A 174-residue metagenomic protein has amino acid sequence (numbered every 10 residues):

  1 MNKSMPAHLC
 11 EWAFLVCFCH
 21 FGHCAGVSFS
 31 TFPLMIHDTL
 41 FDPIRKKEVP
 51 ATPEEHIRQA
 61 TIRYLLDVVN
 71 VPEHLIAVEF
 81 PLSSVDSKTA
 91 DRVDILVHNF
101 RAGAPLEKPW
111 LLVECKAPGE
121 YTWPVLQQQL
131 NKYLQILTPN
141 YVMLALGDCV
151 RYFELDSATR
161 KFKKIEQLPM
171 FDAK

Functional and structural regions predicted by a protein language model:
N2-L15: Positively charged N-terminal leader segments that act as targeting/secretion signals
C10, C17-C19, C24: Cysteine-centered motifs
H23-L34: Short, Lys/Arg-enriched N-terminal segments with co-localized hydrophobic residues within the first ~10-30 amino acids
F32-Y141, G147-K174: A short, conserved, highly charged catalytic patch centered on acidic carboxylates
